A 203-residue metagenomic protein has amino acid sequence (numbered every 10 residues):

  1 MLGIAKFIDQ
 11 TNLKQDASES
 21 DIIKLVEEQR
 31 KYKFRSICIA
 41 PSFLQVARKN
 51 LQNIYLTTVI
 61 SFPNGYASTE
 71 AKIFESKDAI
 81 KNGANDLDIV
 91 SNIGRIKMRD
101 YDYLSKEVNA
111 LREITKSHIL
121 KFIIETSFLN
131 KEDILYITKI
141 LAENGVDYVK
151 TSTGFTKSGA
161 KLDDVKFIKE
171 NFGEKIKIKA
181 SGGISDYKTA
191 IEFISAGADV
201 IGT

Functional and structural regions predicted by a protein language model:
M1-N82, K131-Y136, I140-E143: Conserved N-terminal beta1-alpha1 strand-loop-helix module at the mouth
A5-F7, R35-C38, Y55-T57, D86-D88 (+4 more regions): Structural preference for beta-strand elements that scaffold enzyme active sites
D9, A47, A79, F122 (+3 more regions): Conserved, mostly hydrophobic/aromatic
V26, R30-V46, F62-A67, L87-S105 (+1 more regions): Glycine-rich, proline-tolerant flexible connector loops at the mouths of alpha/beta enzymes
P41, Q45-N64, Y101-T126, G159-D186: Alpha-helix-loop-beta-strand connector modules within alpha/beta enzyme cores
T58, F62, T69, K81-I96 (+2 more regions): Glycine-rich phosphate-binding active-site loops on the catalytic face of alpha/beta enzymes
A67-D78, L129-I140, D163, F167-I178 (+1 more regions): Catalytic cores of alpha/beta
A71, S76, D86-D147: Conserved anion-binding
